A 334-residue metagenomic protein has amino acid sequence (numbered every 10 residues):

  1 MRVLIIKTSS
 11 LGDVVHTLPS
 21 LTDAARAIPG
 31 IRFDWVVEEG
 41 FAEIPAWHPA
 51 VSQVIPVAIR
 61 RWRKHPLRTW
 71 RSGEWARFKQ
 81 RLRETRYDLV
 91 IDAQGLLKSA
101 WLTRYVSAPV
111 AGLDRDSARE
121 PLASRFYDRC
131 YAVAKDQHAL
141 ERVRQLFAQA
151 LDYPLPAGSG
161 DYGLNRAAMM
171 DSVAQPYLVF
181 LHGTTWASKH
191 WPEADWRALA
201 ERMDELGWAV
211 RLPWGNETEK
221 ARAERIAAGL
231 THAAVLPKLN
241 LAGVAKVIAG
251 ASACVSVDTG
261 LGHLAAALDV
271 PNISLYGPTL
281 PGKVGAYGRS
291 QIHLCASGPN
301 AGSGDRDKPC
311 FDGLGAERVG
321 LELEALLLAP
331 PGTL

Functional and structural regions predicted by a protein language model:
M1-L334: Catalytic machinery of carbohydrate-active enzymes, primarily nucleotide-sugar-dependent glycosyltransferases
